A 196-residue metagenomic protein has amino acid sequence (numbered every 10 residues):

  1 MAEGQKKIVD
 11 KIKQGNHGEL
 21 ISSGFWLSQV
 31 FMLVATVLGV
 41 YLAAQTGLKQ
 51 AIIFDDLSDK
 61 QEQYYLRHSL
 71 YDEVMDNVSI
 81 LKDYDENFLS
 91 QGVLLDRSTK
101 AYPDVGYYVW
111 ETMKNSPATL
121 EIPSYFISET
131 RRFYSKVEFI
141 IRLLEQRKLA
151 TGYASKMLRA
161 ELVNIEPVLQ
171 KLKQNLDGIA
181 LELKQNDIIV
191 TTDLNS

Functional and structural regions predicted by a protein language model:
M1-K6: Membrane-embedded alpha-helical segments of integral membrane proteins
V9-G15, L20, K60, Y64-S196: Interfacial alpha-helical end/capping and short helix-turn segments at domain and membrane boundaries
K13-F54: Membrane-embedded hydrophobic alpha-helical segments
L48-L66: Alpha-helical transmembrane signal-anchor/signal-peptide segments
